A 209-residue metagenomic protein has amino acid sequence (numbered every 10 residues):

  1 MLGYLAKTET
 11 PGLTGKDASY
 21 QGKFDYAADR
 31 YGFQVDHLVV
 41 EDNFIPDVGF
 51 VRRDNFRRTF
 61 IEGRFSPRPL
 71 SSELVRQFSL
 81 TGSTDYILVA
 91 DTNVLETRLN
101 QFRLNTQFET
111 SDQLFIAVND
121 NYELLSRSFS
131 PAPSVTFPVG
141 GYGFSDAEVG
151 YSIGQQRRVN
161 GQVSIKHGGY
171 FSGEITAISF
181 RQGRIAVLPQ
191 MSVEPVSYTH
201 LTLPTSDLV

Functional and structural regions predicted by a protein language model:
L2-L201, S206: Exposed, low-structure sequence patches enriched in small/polar residues
V209: Gly/Pro- and small hydrophobic-enriched strand-loop and loop-to-helix capping segments that sit at the rims
